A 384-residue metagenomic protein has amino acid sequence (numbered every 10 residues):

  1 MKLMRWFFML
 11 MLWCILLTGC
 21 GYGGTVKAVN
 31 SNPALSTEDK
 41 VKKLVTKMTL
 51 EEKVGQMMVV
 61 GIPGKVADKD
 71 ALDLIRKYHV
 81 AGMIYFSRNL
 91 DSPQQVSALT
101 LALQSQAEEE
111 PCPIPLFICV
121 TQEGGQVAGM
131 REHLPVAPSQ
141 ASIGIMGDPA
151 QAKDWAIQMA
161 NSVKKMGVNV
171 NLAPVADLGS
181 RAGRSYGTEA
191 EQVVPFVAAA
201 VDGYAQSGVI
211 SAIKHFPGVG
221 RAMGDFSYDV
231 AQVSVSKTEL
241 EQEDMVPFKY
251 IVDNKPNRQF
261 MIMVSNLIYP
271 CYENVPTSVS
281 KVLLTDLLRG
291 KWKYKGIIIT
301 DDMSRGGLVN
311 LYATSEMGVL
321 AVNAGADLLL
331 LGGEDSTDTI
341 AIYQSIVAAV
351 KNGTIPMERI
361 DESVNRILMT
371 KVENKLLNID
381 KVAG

Functional and structural regions predicted by a protein language model:
K2, C20-Y78, K281, G290-K291 (+1 more regions): Preference for extracellular/luminal or secreted protein segments
M9-T18: Bacterial N-terminal signal peptides
T49, S92-C112, Q126, T188 (+3 more regions): Second-shell residues forming the walls of enzyme active-site clefts
G55-I62, V80-Y85, L116-Q122, V170-A173 (+5 more regions): Hydrophobic faces of well-ordered beta-strands that scaffold small-molecule active sites in alpha/beta enzyme cores
M57-A67, Q140-D154, D229-E243, S304-Y312: Active-site mouth loops of central-metabolism enzymes
P63-V66, V120-V127, V168-L178, I213-V219 (+1 more regions): Short glycine-enriched loops at secondary-structure junctions
L90-F117, G124, G147-K165, N365: Active-site-adjacent structural elements in enzyme catalytic domains
Q140-V168, A173-V197, V201: A substrate-binding/cap region within the structured catalytic cores of diverse enzymes
